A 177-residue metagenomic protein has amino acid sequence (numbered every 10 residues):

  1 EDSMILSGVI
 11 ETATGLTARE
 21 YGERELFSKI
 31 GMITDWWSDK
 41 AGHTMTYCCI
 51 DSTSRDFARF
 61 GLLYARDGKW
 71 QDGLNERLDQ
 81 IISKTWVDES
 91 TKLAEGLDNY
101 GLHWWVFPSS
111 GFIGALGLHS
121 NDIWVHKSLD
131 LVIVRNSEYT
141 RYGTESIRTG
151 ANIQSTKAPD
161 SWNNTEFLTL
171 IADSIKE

Functional and structural regions predicted by a protein language model:
E1, M45, S52-R55, N99 (+2 more regions): Short, solvent-exposed loop/turn segments at the edges of secondary structure
E1-D2, A13-T14, A18, C48-S52 (+2 more regions): Extracytoplasmic/periplasmic, Sec-exported soluble proteins
E1-L26, F57-L63, D130-I133: Alpha-helical scaffold elements that line and support the substrate/ligand-binding pocket of soluble hydrolases
S3-M4, H43-T44, F57, Y64 (+3 more regions): Solvent-exposed loop/turn segments at secondary-structure junctions within structured extracellular/periplasmic domains
E11-E23, G68-S83: Structural helix-adjacent loops and short alpha-helical linkers that scaffold large soluble proteins
L16-S52: Active-site helix/loop module of the DD-peptidase/beta-lactamase fold, centered on the serine-lysine SxxK catalytic
T34, S83-Y142: Active-site Gly/Thr loop motif
L118-E177: Structured C-terminal helix/loop/strand segments within mature extracytoplasmic catalytic/sensor domains
